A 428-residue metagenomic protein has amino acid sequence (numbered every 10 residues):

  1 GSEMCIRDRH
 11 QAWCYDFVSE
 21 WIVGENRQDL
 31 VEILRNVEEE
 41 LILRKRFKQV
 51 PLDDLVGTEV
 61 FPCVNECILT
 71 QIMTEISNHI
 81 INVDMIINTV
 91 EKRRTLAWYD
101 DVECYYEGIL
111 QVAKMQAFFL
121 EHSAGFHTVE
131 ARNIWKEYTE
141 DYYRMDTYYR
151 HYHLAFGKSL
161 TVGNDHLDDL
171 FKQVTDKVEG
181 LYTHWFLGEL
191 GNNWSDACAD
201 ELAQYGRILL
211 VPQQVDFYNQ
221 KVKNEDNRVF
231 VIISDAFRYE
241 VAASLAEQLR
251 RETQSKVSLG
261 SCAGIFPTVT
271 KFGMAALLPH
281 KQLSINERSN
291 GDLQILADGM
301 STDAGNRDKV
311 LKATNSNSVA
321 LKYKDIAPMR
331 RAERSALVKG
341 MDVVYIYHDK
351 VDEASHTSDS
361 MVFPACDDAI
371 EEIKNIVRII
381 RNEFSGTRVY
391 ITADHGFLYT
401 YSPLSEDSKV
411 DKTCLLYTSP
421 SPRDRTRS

Functional and structural regions predicted by a protein language model:
G1-S2, R7-R46: N-terminal, non-catalytic alpha-helical interaction modules of very large eukaryotic scaffold proteins
E3-D8, Y417-R427: Conserved small/polar residues in nucleotide/adenosyl-binding loops
E32, I42-E189, N193, A263-S360: His/Asp/Glu-rich, glycine-adjacent segments that coordinate divalent cations and/or stabilize oxyanion chemistry on
E179-L181, N193, A354-V389: A long, amphipathic alpha-helix that forms part of the scaffold/cap immediately adjacent to metal-dependent active
I208-A263: Segments forming glycine/polar-rich beta-alpha architectures that bind adenosine-containing cofactors
V229-F230, V377-D407: Metal-dependent active-site segment of extracytoplasmic phospho-/sulfohydrolases and closely related
L245-E252, D359-P364, Y399-T413: Short secondary-structure boundary/capping segments
L283-E287, D407-S419, R423: Acidic, Ser/Thr-rich peripheral helices and adjacent loops at domain boundaries
